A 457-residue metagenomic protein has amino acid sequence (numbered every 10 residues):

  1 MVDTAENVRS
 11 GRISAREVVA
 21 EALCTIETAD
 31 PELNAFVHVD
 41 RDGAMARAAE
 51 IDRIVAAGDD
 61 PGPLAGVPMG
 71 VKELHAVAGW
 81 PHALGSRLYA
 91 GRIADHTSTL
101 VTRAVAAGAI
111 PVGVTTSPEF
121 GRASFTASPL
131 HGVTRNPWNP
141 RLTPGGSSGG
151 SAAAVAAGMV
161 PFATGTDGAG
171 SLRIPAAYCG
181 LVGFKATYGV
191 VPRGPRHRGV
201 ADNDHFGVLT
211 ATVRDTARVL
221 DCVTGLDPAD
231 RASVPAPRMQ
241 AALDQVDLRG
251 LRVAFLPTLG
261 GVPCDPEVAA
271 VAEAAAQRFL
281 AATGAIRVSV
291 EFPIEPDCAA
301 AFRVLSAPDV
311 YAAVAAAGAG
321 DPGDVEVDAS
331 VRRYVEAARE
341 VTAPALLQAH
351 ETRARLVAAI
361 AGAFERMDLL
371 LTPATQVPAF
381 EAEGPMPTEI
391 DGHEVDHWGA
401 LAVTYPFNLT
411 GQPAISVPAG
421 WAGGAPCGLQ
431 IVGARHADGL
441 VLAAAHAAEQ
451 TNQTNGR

Functional and structural regions predicted by a protein language model:
M1-M45, A56, A281-G284, G456-R457: An N-terminal boundary/leader segment
G11, A22, G66, A106 (+4 more regions): Glycine-rich, small-residue loops and helix-cap segments that act as flexible hinges at active-site edges
A15-A20, A49-D52, A241, P266-E291 (+2 more regions): Acyltransferase
T28, T102, A106, A156-V262 (+4 more regions): Structural helix-boundary/capping segments
D42-A49, G108-A109, P118: Long amphipathic alpha-helix in the N-terminal Rossmann-like dinucleotide-binding domain of NAD(P)-dependent
A56-V67, A242-V253, M367, L371: Flexible, low-complexity linker/loop segments at domain and module junctions
L64-F206, T258, A374-G392: Short glycine/serine-rich loop/turn segments
L64-L84, D247-L256, L305-A361, V377 (+1 more regions): Short helix-loop capping/hinge segments that flank enzyme active sites or metal/cofactor-binding pockets
